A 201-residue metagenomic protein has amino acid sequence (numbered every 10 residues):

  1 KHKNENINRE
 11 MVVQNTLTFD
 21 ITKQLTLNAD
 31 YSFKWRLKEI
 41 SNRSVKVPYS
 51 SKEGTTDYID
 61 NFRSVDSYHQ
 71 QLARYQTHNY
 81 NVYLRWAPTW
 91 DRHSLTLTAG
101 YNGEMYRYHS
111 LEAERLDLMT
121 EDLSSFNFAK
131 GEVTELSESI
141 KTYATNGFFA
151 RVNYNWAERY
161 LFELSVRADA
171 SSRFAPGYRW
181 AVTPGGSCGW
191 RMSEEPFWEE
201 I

Functional and structural regions predicted by a protein language model:
K1, N42-D66, R107-L136: Surface-exposed loop/turn segments flanking beta-strands in extracellular/periplasmic regions
K1-H2, D60-H69, R85, A129-S137 (+2 more regions): Extracytoplasmic loops and strand-loop junctions of Gram-negative outer membrane beta-barrel proteins
H2-N42, Y68-T89, T96, Y108-S110 (+2 more regions): Outer-membrane beta-barrel transmembrane strands
L37-N42, K46-V47, K52-E53, H93 (+3 more regions): Outer-membrane beta-barrel proteins
P88, E121-F126, R159, S172 (+2 more regions): Flexible, active-site-adjacent loop/turn segments at secondary-structure boundaries
T89-R92, W156-E158, G189-I201: Secondary-structure transition/capping motifs at alpha-helix termini and the adjoining loop/turn into the next element
G100-N102: N-terminal glycine-rich FAD/FM-binding segment characteristic of electron-transfer flavoproteins
A181-W190: Feature captures outer-membrane beta-barrel proteins of Gram-negative bacteria and organelles
